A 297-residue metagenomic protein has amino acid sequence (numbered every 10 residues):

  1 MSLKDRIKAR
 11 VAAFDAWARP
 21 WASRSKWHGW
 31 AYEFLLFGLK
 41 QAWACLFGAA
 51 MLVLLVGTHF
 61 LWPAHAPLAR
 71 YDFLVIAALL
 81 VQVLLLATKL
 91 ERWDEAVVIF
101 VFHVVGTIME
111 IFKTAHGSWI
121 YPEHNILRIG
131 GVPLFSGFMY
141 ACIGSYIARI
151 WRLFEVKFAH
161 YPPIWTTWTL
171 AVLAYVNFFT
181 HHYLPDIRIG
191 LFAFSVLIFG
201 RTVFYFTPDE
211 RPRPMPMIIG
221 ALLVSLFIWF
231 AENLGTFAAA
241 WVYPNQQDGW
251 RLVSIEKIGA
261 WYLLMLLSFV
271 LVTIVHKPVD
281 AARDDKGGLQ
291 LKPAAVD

Functional and structural regions predicted by a protein language model:
M1-D297: Aromatic-rich, lipid-facing transmembrane alpha helices and their immediate juxtamembrane interface loops in integral
